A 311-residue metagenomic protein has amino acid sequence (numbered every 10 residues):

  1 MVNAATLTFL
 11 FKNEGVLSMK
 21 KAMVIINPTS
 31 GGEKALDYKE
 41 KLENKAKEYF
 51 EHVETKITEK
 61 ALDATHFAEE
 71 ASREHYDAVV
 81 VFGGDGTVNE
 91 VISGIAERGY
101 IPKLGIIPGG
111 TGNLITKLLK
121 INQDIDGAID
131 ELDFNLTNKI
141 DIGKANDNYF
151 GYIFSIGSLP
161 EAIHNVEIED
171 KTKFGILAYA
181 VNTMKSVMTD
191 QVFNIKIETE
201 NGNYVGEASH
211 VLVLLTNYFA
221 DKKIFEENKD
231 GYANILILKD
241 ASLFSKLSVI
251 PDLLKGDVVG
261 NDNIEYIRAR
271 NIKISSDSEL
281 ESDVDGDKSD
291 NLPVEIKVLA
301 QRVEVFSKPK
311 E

Functional and structural regions predicted by a protein language model:
M1-V79: ATP/NTP phosphate-donor binding region
P28, F82-G84, G109: Glycine-rich beta-strand-to-loop/alpha-helix junction loops that act as flexible
Y49, R73, E97-S209: Catalytic core of DAGKc-family lipid kinases
A64, T87-V91, L114: Short glycine/serine/threonine-rich phosphate/pyrophosphate-binding segments that cradle anionic phosphate groups
G86-P102: Short Gly/Thr/Asp-enriched flexible loops that form oxyanion-binding sites at enzyme active sites
N148-S155, P160-E161, V205-L214, A220 (+4 more regions): Short hydrophobic-aromatic micro-motifs
T199, V205, I237-E311: ATP/nucleoside-binding phosphotransfer catalytic cores, i.e., glycine-rich phosphate-binding loops
H210-V258: Internal helical hairpin/lid segments
